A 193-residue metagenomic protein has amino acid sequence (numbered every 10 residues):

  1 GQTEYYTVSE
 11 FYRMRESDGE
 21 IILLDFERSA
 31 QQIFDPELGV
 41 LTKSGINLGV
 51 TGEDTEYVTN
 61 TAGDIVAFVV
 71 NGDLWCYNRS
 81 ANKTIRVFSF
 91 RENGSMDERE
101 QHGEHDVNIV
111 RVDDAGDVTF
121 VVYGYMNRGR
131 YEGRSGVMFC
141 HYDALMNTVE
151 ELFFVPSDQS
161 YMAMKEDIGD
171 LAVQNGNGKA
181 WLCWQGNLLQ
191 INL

Functional and structural regions predicted by a protein language model:
G1, T55-Y77, N108-E132, V137-F139 (+2 more regions): Short beta-strand elements that form the blades of beta-propeller/WD-repeat-like and other beta-sheet-rich scaffold
G1-E20: Exposed beta-sheet edge and beta->alpha loop/turn motif
Y5, R15, F26, F120-V122: Interface-prone segments of viral and bacterial extracellular assemblies
E10, M162-A163: Intrinsic N-terminal pre-sequences and regulatory tails
I21-L48, L74-E100, Y131-M162, N187-L193: Surface-exposed loop/turn elements that mediate protein-protein interactions on large endomembrane-trafficking
L48-T55, M164-G169: Short coil-to-beta transitions that initiate beta-strands within beta-rich domains
E104-D106: Short structured motifs
